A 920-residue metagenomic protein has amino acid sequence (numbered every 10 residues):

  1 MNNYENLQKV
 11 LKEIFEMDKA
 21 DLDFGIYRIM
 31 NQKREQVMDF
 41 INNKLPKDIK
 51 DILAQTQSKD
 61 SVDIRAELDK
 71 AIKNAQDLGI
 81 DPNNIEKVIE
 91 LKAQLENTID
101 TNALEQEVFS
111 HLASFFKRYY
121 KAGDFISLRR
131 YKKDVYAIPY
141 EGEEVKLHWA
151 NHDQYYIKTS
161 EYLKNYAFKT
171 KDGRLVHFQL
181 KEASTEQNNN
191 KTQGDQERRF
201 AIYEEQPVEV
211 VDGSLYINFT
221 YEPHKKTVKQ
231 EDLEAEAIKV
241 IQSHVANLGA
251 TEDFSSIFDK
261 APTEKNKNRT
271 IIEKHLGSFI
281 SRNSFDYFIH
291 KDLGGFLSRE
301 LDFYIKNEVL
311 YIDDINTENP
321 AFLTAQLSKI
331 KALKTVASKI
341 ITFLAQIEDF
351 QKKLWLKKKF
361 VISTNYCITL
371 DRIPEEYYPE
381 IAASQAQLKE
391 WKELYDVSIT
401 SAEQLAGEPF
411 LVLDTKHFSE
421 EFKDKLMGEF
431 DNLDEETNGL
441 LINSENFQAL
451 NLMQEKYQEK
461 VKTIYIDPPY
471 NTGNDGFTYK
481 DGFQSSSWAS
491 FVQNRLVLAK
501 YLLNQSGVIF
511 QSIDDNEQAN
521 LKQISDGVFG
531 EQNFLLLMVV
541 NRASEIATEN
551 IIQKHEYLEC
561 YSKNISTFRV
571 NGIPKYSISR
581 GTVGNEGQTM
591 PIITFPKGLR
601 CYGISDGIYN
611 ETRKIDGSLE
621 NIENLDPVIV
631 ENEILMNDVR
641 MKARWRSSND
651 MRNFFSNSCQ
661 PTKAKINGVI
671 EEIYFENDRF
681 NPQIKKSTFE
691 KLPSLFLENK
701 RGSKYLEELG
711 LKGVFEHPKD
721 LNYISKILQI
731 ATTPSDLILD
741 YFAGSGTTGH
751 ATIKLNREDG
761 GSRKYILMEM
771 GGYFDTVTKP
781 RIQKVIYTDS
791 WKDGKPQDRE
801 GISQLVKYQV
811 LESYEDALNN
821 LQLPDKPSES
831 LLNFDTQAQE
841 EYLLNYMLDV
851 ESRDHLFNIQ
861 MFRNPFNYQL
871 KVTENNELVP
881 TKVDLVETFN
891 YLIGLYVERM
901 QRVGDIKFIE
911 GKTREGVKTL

Functional and structural regions predicted by a protein language model:
M1-K423, N438, Q454-Q458, Q493-K500 (+5 more regions): Accessory, often C-terminal, charged low-complexity segments
K423-L441: Conserved P-loop NTPase mechanochemical-coupling segment
L433, G473-K480, G702-E707: Gly-rich Lys/Arg/Thr-decorated short loops/hinges at beta-loop-alpha junctions or inter-strand turns that position
N446-T463: Short amphipathic alpha-helices and their capping/turn segments at secondary-structure boundaries
E459-N474, S525, I738-T752, F889: Conserved proline-anchored active-site loop of SAM-dependent methyltransferases that bridges a beta-strand
K462, P469-F491, N504-S506, N516: Mobile active-site "lid"/loop adjacent to the S-adenosyl-L-methionine
G507-Q511: Conserved beta-strand signature within the Rossmann-like core of class I S-adenosyl-L-methionine
N699-P718: Class I SAM-dependent transferase core
